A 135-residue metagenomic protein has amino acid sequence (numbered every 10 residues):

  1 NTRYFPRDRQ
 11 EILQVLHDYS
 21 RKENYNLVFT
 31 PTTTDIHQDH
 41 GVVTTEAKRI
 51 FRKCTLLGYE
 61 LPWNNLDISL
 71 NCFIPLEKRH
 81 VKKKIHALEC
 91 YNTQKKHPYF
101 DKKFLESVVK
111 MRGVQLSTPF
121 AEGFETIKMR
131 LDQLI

Functional and structural regions predicted by a protein language model:
N1-T55, V108-R112, L116-P119: Active-site beta-strand->loop->alpha-helix modules in alpha/beta enzyme cores, enriched in Gly/His/Asp(Glu)
K22-E23, L27, L61-I135: The feature marks non-catalytic terminal segments
K53-W63: Histidine/lysine/aspartate-rich catalytic loop segments that bind and position anionic ligands
